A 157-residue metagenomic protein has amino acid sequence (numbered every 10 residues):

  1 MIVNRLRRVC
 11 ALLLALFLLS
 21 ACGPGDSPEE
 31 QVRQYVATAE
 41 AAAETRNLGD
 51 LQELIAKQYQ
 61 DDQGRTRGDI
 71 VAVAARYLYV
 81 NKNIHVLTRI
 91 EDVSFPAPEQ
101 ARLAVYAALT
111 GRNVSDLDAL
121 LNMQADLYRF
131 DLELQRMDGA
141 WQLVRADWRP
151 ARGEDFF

Functional and structural regions predicted by a protein language model:
I2-A11: Bacterial N-terminal signal peptides that target proteins for export
C10-S20: Bacterial N-terminal signal peptides
A21-L54: Short, low-complexity N-terminal intrinsically disordered segments enriched in polar/charged residues
G25-V32, E44, Q60-R67, N83 (+1 more regions): Solvent-exposed, acidic/flexible segments
Q52-P96, Q100-R102, A107-A108: Short solvent-exposed beta->alpha transition segments
P98-F157: Exposed beta-sheet edge and beta->alpha loop/turn motif
